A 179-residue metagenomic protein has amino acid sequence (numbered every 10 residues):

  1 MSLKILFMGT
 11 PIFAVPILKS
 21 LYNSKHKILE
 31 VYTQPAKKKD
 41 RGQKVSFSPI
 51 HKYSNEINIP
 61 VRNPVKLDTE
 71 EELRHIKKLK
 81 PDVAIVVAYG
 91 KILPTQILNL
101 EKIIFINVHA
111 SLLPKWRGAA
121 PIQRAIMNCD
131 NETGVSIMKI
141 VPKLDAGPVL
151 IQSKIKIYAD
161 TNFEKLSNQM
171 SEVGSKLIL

Functional and structural regions predicted by a protein language model:
M1-R41: N-terminal Rossmann-like dinucleotide-binding module
L3, S24, Q34, V83-L179: Donor/substrate-binding cores of folate-linked one-carbon enzymes
T10-F13, V65-D68, Y89-I92: Short beta->alpha connector loops
V15, K19-N23, R74-K77, T95 (+1 more regions): Amphipathic, non-transmembrane alpha-helical secondary structure
P16, E71, R117: Residues that form or flank phosphate/diphosphate-binding pockets in enzymes that use nucleotide phosphates
K27, N58-P60, I104: Conserved beta-strand segments of alpha/beta enzyme cores
K38-K80: N-terminal glycine-/serine-/threonine-rich beta1-alpha1-beta2 phosphate-ribose binding loop of Rossmann-like
